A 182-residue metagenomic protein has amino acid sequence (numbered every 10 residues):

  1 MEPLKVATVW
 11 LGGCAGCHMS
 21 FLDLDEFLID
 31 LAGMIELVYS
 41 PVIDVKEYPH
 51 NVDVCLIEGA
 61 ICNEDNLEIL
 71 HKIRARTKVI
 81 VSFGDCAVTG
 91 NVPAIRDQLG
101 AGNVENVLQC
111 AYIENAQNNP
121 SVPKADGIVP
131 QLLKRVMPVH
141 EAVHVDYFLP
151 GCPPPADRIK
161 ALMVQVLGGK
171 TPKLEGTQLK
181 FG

Functional and structural regions predicted by a protein language model:
M1-G182: Iron-sulfur-associated redox domains of electron-transfer enzymes in respiratory and anaerobic energy metabolism
